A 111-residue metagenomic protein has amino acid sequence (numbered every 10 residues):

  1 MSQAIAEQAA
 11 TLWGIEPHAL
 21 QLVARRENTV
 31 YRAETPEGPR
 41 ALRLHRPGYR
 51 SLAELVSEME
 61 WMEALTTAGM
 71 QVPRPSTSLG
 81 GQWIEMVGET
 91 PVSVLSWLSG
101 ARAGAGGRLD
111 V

Functional and structural regions predicted by a protein language model:
S2, H18-Q21, G88: Generic detector of short alpha-helix boundary/capping microenvironments and adjacent low-complexity segments
S2-E16: A short, low-complexity linker immediately N-terminal to eukaryotic Hanks-type protein kinase catalytic domains
I5, R26-T29, E58: Short N-terminal amphipathic alpha-helix/helix-capping patch enriched in small hydrophobics with frequent Ser/Thr
L12-E34: ATP-binding glycine-rich phosphate-binding loop
T35-V111: ATP-binding pocket architecture of kinase catalytic cores
